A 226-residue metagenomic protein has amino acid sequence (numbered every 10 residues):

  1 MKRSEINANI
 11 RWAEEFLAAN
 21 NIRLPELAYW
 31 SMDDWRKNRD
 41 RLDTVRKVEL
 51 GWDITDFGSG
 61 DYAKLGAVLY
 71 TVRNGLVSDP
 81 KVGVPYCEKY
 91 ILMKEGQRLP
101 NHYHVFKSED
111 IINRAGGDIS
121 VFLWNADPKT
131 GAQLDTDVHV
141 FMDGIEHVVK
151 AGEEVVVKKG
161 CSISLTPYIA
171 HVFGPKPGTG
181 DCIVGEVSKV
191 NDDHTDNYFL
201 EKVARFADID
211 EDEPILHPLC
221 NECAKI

Functional and structural regions predicted by a protein language model:
M1-C87, L216-E222: A short, N-terminal "cap"/entry segment at the start of jelly-roll beta-barrel domains of the cupin/DSBH fold
K2-R3, P128-V148, G174-I226: Double-stranded beta-helix
V72-N74, K89-E109, W124-P128, P167: Conserved short histidine dyad/triad with adjacent acidic residue
D79-G83, K89, P100-V105, D110-N113 (+1 more regions): Short histidine-centered beta-strand/loop micro-motifs that create catalytic or ligand/metal-coordination sites
Y86, F106-K107, R114-G116, K158 (+2 more regions): Short gly/pro-enriched beta-turn/loop segments at secondary-structure junctions
K89-I91, E109-N113, S120, E154-V155 (+1 more regions): His/acidic/aromatic-lined binding-pocket segments of jelly-roll/cupin-type domains and related regulatory beta-sandwich
K94, A151-G178, V184-K189: Conserved metal-binding segment of the jelly-roll/cupin
K94-E95, K107-K129, Q133-T136, D143: Glycine- and acidic-residue-biased ligand/ion/polar-headgroup-sensing regions
